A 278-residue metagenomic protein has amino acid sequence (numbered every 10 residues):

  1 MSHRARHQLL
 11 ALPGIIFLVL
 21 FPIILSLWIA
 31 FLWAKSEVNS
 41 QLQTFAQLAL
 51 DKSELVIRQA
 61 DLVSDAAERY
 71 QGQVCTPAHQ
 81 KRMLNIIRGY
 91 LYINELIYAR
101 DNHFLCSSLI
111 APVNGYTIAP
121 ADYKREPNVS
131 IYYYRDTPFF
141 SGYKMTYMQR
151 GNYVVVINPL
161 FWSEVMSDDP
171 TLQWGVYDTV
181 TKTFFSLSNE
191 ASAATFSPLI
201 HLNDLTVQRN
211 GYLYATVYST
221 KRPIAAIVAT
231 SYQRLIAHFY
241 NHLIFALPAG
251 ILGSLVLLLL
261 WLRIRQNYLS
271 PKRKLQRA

Functional and structural regions predicted by a protein language model:
M1-F21, Q266-Q276: Positive-inside N-terminal membrane-insertion signal
Q8-V74: Juxtamembrane extracytoplasmic/periplasmic/luminal helical "stalk" adjacent to the first N-terminal
V56-Y116: Extracytoplasmic/periplasmic sensory segments of membrane signal-transduction proteins
I87-H103, M166-T183, I200-L205: Short N-terminal helix-loop-first-beta-strand/juxtamembrane motif that initiates sensory/input modules
F104-V156: Extracytoplasmic/periplasmic ligand-binding sensor regions of membrane-associated signaling proteins
F139-L187, A226-Y232: Conserved beta-strands of PAS-like sensory domains
T195-A249: Extracellular/periplasmic juxtamembrane segments that couple receptor/chemosensory ectodomains to their
I236-R277: Cytoplasm-proximal transmembrane signaling helix
